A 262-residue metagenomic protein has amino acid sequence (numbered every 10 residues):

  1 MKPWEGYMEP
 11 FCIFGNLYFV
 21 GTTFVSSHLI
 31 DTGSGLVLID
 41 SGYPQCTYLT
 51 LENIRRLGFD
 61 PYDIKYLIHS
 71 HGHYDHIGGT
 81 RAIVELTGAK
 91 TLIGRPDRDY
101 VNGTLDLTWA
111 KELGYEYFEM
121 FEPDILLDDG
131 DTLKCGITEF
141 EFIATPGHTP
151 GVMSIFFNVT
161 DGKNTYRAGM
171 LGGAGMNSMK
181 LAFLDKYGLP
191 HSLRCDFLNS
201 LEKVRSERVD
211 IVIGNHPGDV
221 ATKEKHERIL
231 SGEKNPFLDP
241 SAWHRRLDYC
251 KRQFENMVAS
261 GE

Functional and structural regions predicted by a protein language model:
M1-P3, G162, M179-E262: Accessory terminal helices/loops
P3-L57, S154-M176: Conserved beta-strand hairpin/beta-sheet module of binuclear metal-dependent hydrolase folds, prominently
G6-Y7, C12-F14, D63, R95-A144 (+2 more regions): Metallo-beta-lactamase
N16, I30, D40, T50 (+7 more regions): Divalent metal-coordination and catalytic microenvironments
L17, Q45-Y48, R55-T132, S231-E233 (+2 more regions): Active-site HxH/HxHxD metal-binding segment of metal-dependent hydrolases
I39-S41, I64-G72, T91-G94, A144-G147 (+3 more regions): Active-site neighborhood of phospho(di)ester-bond hydrolases with catalytic His/Asp-centered motifs
C46, G72-G78, R98-V101, P150-M153 (+2 more regions): Active-site environment of divalent metal-dependent phosphoester hydrolases
L126-G130, I143, T149-R194, C250 (+1 more regions): Mobile, glycine- and charge-enriched loop segments and immediately flanking short secondary-structure elements within
